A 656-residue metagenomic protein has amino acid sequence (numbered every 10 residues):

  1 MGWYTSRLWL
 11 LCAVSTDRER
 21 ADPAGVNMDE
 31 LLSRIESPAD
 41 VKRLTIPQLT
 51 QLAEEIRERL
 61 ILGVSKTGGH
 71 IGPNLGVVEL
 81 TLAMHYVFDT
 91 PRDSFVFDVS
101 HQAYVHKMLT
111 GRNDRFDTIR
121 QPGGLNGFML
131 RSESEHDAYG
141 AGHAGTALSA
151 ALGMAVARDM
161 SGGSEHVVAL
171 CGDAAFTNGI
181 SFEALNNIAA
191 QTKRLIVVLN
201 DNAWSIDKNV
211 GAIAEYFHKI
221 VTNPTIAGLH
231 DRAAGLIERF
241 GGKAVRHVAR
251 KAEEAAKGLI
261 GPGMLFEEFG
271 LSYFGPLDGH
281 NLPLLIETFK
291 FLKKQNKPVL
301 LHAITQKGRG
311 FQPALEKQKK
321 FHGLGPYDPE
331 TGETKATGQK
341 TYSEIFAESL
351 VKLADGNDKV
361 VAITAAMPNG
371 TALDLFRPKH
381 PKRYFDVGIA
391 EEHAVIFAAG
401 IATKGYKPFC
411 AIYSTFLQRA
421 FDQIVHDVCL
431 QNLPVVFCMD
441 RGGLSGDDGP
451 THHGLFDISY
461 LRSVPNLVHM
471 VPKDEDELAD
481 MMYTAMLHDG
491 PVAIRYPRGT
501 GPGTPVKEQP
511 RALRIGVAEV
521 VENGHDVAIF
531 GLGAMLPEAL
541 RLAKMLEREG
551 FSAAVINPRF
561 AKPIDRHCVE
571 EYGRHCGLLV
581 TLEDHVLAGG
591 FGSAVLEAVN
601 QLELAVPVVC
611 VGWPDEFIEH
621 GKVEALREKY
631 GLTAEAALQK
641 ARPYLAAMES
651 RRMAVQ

Functional and structural regions predicted by a protein language model:
G25-L109, L265-I286, Q295, V299-T305: N-terminal amphipathic, basic-rich helices that act as targeting or association modules
L32, A203-F346: Long, well-ordered, tryptophan-enriched scaffold segments
H70-Q191, Y342, K359-V360, T364-A365 (+1 more regions): Cofactor-binding active-site loop characterized by glycine-rich and histidine/acidic residues
D93-S94, T305-Q418, Q423-L433, G490 (+3 more regions): Non-catalytic terminal/interface segments that mediate subunit docking, oligomerization, and allosteric communication
R115-L125, A190-W204, C429-R441: A glycine-rich helix N-cap at a beta->alpha junction
V245-P313, P434-M439, I458-K507, T633-Q656: Structural signature of the thiamine diphosphate
I260, E287-K290, H322-G323, T341-G356 (+5 more regions): Glycine-/acidic-rich phosphate or pyrophosphate-binding loops and their flanking alpha/beta elements
P326-P329, T334-G338, G446-D448, V468 (+1 more regions): Peripheral docking tails and interdomain loops at the edges of cofactor- or intermediate-handling domains
